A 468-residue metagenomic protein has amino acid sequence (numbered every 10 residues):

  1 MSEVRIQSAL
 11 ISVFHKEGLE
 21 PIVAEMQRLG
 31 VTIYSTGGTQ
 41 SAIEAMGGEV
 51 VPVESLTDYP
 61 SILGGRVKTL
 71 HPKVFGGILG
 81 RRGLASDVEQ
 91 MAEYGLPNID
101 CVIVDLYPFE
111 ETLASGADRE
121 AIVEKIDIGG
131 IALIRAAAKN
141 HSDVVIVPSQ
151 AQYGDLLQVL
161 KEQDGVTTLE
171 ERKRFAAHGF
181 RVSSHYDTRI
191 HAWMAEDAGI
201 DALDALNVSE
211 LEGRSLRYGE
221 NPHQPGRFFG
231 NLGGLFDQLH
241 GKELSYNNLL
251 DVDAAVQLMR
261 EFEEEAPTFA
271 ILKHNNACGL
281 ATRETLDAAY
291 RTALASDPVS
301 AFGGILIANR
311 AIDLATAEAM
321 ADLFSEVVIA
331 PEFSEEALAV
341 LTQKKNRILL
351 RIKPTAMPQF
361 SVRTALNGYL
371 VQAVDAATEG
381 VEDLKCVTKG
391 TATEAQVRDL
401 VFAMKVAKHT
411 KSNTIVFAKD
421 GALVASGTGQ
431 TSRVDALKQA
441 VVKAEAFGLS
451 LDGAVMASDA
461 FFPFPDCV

Functional and structural regions predicted by a protein language model:
M1-L56: N-terminal glycine-/serine-/threonine-rich phosphate-binding loop
E3-I11, K16, C101-V104, Y186-V468: ATP-dependent carboxylate/acyl-activation modules
G18-L19, S86, I131-L133, P463-C467: Short glycine/serine/threonine-rich phosphate/pyrophosphate-binding segments that cradle anionic phosphate groups
L29, G76, G116-I128, H141-V147 (+5 more regions): Flexible, glycine/proline-enriched loop segments at strand-loop-helix junctions that form or flank small-ligand binding
G38-F109: Glycine-rich nucleotide/cofactor/substrate-binding loop typically near the N-terminus or early in the first domain
R82-I131, R135-A137, L384-E394: Active-site/ligand-binding-proximal alpha/beta "capping" segment
N98-G116, A121, Q150-D197: Internal, active-site/partner-interface "lid" segment
K125-S142, S149-Q152, K411: Short alpha-helices
